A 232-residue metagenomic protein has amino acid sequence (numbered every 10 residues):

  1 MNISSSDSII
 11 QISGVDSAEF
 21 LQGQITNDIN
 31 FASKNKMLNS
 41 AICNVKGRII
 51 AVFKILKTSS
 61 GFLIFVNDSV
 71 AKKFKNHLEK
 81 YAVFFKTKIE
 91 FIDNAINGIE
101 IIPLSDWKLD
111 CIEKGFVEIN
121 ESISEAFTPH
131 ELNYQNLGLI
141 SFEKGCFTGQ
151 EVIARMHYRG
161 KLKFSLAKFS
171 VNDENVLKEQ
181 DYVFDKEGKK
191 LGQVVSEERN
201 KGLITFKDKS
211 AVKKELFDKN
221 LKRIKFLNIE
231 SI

Functional and structural regions predicted by a protein language model:
M1-I232: Basic, glycine/lysine-rich polyanion-binding surfaces/domains
